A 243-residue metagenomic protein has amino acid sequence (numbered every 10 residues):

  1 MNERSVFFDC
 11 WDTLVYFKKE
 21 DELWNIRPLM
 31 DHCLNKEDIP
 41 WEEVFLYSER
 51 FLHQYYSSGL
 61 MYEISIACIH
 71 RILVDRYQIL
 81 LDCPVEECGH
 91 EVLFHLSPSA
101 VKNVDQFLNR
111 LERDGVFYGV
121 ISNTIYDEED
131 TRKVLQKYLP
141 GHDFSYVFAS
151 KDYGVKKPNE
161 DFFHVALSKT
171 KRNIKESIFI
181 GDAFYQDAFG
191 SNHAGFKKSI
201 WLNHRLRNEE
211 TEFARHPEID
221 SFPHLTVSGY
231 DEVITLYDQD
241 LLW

Functional and structural regions predicted by a protein language model:
M1-V6, Y16, D105, N109-E112 (+1 more regions): Asp-based, Mg2+/Mn2+-dependent phosphohydrolase catalytic module
N2-D114, E128-E129: N-terminal helical cap/lid subdomain that shapes the substrate entry/recognition surface in HAD-like hydrolases
